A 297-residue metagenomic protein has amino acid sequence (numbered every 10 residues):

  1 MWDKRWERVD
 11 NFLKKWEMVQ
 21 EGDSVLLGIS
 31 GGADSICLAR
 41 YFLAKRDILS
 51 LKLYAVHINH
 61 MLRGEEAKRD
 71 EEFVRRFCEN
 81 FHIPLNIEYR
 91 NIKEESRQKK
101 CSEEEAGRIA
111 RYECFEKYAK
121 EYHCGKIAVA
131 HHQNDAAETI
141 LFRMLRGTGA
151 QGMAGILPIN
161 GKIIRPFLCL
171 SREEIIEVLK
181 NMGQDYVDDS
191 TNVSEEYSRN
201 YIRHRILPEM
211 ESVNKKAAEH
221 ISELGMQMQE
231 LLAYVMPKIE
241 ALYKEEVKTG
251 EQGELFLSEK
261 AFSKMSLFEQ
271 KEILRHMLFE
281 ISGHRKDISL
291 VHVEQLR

Functional and structural regions predicted by a protein language model:
M1-I29, A33-P208: Core alpha/beta nucleotide-donor-binding catalytic domains of modification enzymes
W2-D34, K52-Y54, I58, R90 (+3 more regions): AMP-forming adenylation/ATP pyrophosphatase catalytic core
L49, G125, A217, H284-R285: Secondary-structure boundary/capping positions in well-ordered alpha/beta enzyme cores
L145, E211, L278, S282: Hydrophobic/aromatic-lined pockets within catalytic cores
I164-L255, A261: Contiguous mid-protein beta-loop-alpha structural module that forms a pocket-lining wall or clamp of enzyme active
